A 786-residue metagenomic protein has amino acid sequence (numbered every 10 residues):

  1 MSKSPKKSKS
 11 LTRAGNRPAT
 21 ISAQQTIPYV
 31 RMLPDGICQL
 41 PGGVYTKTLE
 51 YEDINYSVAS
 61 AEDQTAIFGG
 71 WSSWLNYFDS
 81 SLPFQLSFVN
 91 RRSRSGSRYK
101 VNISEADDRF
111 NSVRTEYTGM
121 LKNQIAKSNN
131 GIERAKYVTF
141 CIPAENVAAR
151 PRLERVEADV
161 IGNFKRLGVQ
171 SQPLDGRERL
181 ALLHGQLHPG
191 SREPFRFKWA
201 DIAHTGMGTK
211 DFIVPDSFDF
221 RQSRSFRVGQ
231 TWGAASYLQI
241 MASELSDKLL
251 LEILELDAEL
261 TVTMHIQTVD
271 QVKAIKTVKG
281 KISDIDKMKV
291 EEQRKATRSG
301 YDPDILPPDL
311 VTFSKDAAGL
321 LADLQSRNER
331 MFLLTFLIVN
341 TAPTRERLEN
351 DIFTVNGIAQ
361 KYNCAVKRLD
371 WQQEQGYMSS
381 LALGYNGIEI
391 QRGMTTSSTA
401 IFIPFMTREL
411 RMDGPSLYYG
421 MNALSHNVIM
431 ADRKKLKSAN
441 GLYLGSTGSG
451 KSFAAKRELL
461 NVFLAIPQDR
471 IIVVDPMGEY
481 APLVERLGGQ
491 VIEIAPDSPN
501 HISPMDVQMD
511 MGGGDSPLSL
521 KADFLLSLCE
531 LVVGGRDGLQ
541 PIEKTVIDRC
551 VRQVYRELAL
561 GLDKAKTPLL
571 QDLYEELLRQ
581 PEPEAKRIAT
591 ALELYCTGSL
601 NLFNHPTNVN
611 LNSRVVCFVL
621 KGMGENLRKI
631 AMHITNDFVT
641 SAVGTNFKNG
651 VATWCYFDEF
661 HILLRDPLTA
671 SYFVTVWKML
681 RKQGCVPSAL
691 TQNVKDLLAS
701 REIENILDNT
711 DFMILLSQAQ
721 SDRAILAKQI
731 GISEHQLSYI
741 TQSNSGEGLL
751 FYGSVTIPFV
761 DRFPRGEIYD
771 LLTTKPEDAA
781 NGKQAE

Functional and structural regions predicted by a protein language model:
S2-T407: Extended, folded cores of ATP/NTP-driven motor/assembly subunits in large transport and secretion machines
I54, A61-S80, R91, E252-L254 (+11 more regions): P-loop NTPase motor domains
Y443: Hydrophobic anchor at the beta1->P-loop junction of P-loop NTPases
S446: P-loop (Walker A) phosphate-binding loop of NTP-binding proteins
S449-S503: Walker A/P-loop NTP-binding active-site region of P-loop NTPases, recognizing the glycine-rich GxxxxGKT/S
M477, A689-V694, S717-Q720: A short beta-strand-to-loop transition that corresponds to the Sensor-1 phosphate-sensing loop of AAA+ P-loop ATPases
G488-E493, E702-L715: A short helix-turn-beta junction within AAA+ P-loop NTPase domains corresponding to the substrate/partner-engaging
I730-A785: Conserved P-loop NTPase
